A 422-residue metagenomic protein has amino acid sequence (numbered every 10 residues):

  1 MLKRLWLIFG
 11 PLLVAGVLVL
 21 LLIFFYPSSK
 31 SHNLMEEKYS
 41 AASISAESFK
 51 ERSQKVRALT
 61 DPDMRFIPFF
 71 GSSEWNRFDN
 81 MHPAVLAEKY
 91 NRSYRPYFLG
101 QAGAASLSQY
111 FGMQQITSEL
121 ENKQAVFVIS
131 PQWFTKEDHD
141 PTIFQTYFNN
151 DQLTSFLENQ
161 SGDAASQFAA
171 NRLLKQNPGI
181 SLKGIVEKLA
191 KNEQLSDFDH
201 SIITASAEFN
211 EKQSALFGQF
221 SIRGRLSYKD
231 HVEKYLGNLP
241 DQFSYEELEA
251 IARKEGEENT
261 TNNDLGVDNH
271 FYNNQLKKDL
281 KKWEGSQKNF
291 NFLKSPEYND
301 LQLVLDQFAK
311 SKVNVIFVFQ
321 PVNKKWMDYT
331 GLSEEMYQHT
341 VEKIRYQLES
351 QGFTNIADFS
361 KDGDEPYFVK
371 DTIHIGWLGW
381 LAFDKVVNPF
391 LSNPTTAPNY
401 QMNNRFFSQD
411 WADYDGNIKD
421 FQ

Functional and structural regions predicted by a protein language model:
W6-Y26: Hydrophobic membrane-insertion alpha-helices, especially the h-region of bacterial N-terminal signal peptides
K30-Y94, F111-G112: Membrane/wall-proximal cationic-aromatic binding patches
E36, F156-D300, M402-Q422: Secreted/periplasmic serine-hydrolase-like ester/acetyl group-modifying domain
M64-F66, Y94-R95, E121-Q124, K310-V315 (+1 more regions): Loop/turn elements at helix/coil->beta-strand transitions in domains of secreted/extracellular proteins
G71-S72, F127-Q132, Y272-D279, V318-N323 (+1 more regions): Short loop/turn segments at strand-loop or loop-helix junctions that form parts of catalytic or ligand-binding pockets
W75-A165: Membrane-embedded segments
E88, W283, L293-N299, V304-Y367: Extended hydrophobic/aromatic segments used for targeting, binding, or gating
L99-Q101, M336, E342-Q422: C-terminal regions of proteins
